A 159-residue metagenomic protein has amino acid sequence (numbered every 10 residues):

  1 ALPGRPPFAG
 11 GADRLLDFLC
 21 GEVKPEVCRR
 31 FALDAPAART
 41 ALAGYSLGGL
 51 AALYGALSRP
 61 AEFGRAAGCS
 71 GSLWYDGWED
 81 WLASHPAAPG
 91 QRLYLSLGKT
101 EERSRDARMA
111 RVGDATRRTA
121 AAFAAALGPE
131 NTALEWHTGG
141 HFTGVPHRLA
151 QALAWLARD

Functional and structural regions predicted by a protein language model:
A1-D159: Non-catalytic cap/lid and distal C-terminal segments of serine-dependent acyl enzymes
